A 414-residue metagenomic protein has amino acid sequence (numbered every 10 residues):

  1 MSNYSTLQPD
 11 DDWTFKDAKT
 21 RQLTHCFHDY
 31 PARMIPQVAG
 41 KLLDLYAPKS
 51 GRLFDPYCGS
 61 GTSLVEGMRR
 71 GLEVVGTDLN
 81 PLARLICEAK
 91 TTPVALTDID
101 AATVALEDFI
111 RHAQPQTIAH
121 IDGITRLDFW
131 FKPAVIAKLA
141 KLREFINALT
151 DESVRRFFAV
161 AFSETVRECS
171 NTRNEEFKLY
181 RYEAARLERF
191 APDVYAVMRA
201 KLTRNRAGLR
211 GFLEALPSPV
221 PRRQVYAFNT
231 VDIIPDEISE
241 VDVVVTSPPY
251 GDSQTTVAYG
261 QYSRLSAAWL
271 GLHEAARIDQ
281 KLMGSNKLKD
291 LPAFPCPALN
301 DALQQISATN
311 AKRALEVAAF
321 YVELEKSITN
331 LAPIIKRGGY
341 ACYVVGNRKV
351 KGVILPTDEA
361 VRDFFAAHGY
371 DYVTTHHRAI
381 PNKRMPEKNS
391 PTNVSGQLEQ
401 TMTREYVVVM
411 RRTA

Functional and structural regions predicted by a protein language model:
M1-K49: S-adenosyl-L-methionine
A39, L53-R70, V74-P81, C87 (+4 more regions): Conserved proline-anchored active-site loop of SAM-dependent methyltransferases that bridges a beta-strand
K49-S50, W269-H273, N330, I335-Y340: Short glycine-dipeptide loop
P81-F145, L149, R264-P292: Conserved phosphoryl-transfer catalytic core
I136-T246, G251-Y259: SAM-dependent nucleic-acid methyltransferase catalytic core
Y250-N330: SAM-dependent methyltransferase catalytic-core segment centered on the flexible catalytic loop and adjoining short
K336, H368, P391-A414: Core SAM-dependent methyltransferase catalytic element
Y370-P381: Conserved S-adenosyl-L-methionine
